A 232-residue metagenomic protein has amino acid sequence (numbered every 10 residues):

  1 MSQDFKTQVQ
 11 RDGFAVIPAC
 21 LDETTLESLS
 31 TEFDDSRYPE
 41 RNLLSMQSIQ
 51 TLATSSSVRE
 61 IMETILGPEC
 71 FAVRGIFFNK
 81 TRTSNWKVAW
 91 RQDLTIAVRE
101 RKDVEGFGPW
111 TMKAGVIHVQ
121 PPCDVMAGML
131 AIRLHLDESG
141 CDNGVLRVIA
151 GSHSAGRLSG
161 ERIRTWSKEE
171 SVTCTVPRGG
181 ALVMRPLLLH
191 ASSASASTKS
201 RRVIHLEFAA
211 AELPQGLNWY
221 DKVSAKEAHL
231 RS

Functional and structural regions predicted by a protein language model:
M1-K113, A225-S232: Non-heme Fe(II)-dependent double-stranded beta-helix
I17, R91, L134, L182-M184: Short hydrophobic-aromatic micro-motifs
C20, T25, T81, V98-E100 (+4 more regions): Active-site-proximal flexible loops/turns
D22-E23, F77-K80, T95, S139-C141 (+3 more regions): Short, solvent-exposed loop/turn segments at secondary-structure junctions
T31, G156-T165, E169-V172, R178-V183 (+1 more regions): Non-heme Fe(II)/2-oxoglutarate
G75-I76, I132-L134, I204-F208: A structural signal for short, well-ordered beta-strand segments
S84-T175, G216-Y220: Catalytic core of non-heme Fe(II) oxygenases with the double-stranded beta-helix
